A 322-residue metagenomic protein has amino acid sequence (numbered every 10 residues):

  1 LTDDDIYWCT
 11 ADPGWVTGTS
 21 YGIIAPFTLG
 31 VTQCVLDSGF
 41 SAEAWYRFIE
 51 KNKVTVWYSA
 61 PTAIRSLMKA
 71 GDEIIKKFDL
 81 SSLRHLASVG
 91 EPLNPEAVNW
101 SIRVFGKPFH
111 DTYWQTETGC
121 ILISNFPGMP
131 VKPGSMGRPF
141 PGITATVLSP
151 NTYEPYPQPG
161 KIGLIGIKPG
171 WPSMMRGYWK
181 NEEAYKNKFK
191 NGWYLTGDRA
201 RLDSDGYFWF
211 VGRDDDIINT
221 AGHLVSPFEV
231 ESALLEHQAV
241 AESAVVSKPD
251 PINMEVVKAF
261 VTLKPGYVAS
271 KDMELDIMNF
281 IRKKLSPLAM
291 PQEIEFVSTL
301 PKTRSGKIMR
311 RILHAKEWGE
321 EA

Functional and structural regions predicted by a protein language model:
L1-V56, K69-A70: Conserved AMP-binding/adenylation subdomain of ANL enzymes
D3, T28-V31, Y46, V54-S59 (+3 more regions): Gly/Ser/Thr-rich phosphate-binding loop
A42-Y46, I75, K186, E231-S232: Short hydrophobic/charged patches on amphipathic alpha-helices used for structural packing and interfaces
E50, W57, W171, R176-G177 (+6 more regions): AMP-binding/adenylate-forming catalytic core of the ANL superfamily
H85-S88, V245, E295-F296: Hydrophobic/anchoring residues in structured secondary elements
G90, W114, G137, D198 (+1 more regions): Active-site glycine-centered loops adjacent to acidic/histidine catalytic or metal-binding residues that shape
P139-G142, Y153-N187, H223-V225, E321: Conserved ATP/PPi-binding loop(s) of AMP-dependent carboxylate-activating enzymes
I294-R304: Short proline/glycine- and acidic-rich turn/helix-capping motifs at secondary-structure junctions
